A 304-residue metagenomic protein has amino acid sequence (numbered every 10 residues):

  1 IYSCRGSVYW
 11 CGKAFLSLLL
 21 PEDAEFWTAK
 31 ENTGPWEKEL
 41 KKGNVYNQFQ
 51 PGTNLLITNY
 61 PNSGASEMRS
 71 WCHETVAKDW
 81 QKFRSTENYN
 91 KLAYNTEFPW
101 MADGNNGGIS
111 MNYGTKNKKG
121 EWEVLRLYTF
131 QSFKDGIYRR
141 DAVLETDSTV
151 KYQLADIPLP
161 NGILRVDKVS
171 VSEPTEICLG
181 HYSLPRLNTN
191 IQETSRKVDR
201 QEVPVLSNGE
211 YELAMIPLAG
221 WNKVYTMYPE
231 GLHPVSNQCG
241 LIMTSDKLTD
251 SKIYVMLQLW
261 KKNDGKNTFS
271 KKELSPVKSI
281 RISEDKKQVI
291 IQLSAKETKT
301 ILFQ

Functional and structural regions predicted by a protein language model:
I1-K78: Carbohydrate-active enzyme catalytic cores, enriched for enzymes that act on polyanionic acidic polysaccharides
C4, A24-N32, S70-E74, K82 (+2 more regions): Composition- and surface-driven signal marking solvent-exposed, interaction-prone regions in large proteins
F49-I57, N62-K118: Non-catalytic interaction/regulatory modules that flank or connect domains
N90-N95, P99-D103, G107-Q304: Extended repeat-based interaction scaffolds and adjacent low-complexity, acidic/S/T/P-biased segments that form broad
